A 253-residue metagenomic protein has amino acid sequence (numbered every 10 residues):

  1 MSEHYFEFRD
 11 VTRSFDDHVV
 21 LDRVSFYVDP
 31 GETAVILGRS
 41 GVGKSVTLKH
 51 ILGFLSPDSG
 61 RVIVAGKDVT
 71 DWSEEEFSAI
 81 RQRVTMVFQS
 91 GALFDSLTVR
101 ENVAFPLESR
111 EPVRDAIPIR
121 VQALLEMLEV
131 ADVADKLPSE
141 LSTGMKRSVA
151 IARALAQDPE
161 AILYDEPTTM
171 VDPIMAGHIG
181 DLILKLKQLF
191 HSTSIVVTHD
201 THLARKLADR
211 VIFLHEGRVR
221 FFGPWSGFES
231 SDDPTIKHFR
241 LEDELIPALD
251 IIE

Functional and structural regions predicted by a protein language model:
L52: Helix-to-loop junction immediately C-terminal to a conserved catalytic motif
D68, D115-D132: Conserved ABC ATPase "signature" region
V69-T85, S109, F228-S231: ABC ATPase NBD coupling module
L137-L141, M145: Conserved ABC ATPase signature
D158: Conserved catalytic motifs of ABC-family nucleotide-binding domains
I162-D165: Catalytic Walker B motif of ABC-type/P-loop ATPase nucleotide-binding domains
